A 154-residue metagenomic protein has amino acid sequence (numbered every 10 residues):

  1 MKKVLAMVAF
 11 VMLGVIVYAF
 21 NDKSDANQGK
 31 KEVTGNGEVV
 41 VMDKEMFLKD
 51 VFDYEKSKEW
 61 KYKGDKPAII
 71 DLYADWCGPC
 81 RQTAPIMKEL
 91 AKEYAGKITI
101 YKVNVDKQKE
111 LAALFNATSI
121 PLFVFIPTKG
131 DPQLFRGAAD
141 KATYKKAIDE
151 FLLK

Functional and structural regions predicted by a protein language model:
M1-E45, K154: N-terminal targeting signals for export/organelle localization
V40, T99-Y101, P132-R136: Structural signal for short hydrophobic segments within the conserved structured cores of catalytic domains across
D43-K66: A short beta-strand-turn-helix
K44, L48, A84-A91, K145-D149: Extracytoplasmic/secreted envelope proteins and their assembly/folding machinery, especially bacterial periplasmic
K63-P67, Q82-V103: Conserved helix-turn-beta segment immediately C-terminal to the redox Cys motif in thioredoxin-like folds
L72-I86, S119: Conserved redox-active cysteine motifs that mediate thiol-disulfide chemistry, especially di-cysteine Cys-X(1-2)-Cys
Q108-S119: Short Fe-S-cluster ligation motifs
S119, V124-K154: Non-catalytic, surface beta->alpha helical segment in thiol-disulfide oxidoreductase systems
